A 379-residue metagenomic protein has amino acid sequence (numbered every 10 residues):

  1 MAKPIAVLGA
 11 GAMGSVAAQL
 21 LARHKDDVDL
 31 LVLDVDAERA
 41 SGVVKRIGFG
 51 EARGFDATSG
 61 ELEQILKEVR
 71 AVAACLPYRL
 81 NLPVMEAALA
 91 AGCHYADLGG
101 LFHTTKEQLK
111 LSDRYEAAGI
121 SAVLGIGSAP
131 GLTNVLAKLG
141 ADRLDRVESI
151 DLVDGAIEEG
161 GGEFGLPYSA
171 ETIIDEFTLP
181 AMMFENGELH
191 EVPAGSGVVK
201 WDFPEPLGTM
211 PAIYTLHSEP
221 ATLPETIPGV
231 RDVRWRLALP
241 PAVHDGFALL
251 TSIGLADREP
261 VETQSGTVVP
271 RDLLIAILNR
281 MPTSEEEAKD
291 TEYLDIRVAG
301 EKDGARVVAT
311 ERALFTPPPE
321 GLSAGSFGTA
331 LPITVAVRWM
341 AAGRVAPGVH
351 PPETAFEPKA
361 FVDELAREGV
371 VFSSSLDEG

Functional and structural regions predicted by a protein language model:
I5-G9: Conserved N-terminal Rossmann-fold NAD(P)-binding element of oxidoreductases
G11, D34-D36, A156: Residues in the short beta-alpha loop(s) of Rossmann-like NAD(P)-binding domains
G14-S15: N-terminal Rossmann-fold NAD(P) dinucleotide-binding loop
V35-R39, F102: Helix N-cap at the beta1-alpha1 junction of Rossmann-like dinucleotide-binding domains, i.e., the first residues
F55-E68: Conserved Rossmann-fold cofactor-binding substructure of NAD(P)-dependent oxidoreductases
E61, A71-A90, F102-T104: Beta-loop-alpha module in the N-terminal Rossmann-like domain of NAD(P)-dependent dehydrogenases, especially those
G99-A122: Rossmann-fold NAD(P)-binding glycine/threonine-rich loop
R143-G379: C-terminal catalytic/substrate-binding lobe primarily of soluble NAD(P)-dependent oxidoreductases
